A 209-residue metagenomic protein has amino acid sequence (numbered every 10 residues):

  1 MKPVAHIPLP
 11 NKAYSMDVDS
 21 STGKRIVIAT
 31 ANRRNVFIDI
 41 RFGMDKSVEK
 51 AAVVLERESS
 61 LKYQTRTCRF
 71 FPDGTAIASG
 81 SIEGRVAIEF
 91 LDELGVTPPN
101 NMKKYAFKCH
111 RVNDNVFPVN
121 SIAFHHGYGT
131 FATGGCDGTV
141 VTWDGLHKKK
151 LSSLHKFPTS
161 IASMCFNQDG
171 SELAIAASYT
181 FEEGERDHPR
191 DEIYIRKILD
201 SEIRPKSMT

Functional and structural regions predicted by a protein language model:
M1-T209: WD40-repeat beta-propeller superdomains and closely related acidic/aromatic-rich repeat-like regions
